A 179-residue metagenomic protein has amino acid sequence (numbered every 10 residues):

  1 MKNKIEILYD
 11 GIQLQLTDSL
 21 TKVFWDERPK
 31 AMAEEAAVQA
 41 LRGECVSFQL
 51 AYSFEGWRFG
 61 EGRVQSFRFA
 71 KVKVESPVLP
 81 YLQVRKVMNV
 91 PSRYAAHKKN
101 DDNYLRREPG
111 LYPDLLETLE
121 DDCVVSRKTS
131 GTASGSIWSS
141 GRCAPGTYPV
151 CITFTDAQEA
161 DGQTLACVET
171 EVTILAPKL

Functional and structural regions predicted by a protein language model:
K2-M32, G56-G135: Surface-exposed binding patches on compact interaction domains or structured appendages
A33-G60: Contiguous beta-strand segments within globular domains
A40-C45, R127-T132, P145, P177: Solvent-exposed, conformationally flexible loop/turn segments
F48, A70, A133-S136, V150-I152 (+1 more regions): Hydrophobic residues positioned within well-ordered beta-strands of beta-sheet architectures
L50, G146-Q158: A short beta-strand micro-motif common to beta-rich folds, especially ectodomain repeats
E55, A157-E159, P177: Short coil/turn motifs at secondary-structure junctions
W57, W138-P145: Short, surface-exposed loop/turn segments at beta-strand-coil junctions that are enriched for proline with nearby
Q163-L179: An acidic-aromatic substrate-binding cleft motif
